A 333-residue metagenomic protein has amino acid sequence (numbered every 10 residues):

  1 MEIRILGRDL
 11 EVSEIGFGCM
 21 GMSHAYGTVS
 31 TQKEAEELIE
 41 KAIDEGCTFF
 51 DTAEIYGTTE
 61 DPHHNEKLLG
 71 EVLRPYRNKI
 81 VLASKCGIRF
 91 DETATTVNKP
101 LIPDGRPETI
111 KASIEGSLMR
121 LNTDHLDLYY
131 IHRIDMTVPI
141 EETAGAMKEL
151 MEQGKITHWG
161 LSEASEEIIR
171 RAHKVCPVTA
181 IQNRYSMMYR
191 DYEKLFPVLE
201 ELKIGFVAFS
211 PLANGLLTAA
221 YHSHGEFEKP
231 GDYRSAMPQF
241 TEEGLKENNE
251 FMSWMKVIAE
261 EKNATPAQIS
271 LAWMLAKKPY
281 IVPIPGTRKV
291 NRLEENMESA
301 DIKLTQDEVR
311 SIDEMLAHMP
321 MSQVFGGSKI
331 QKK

Functional and structural regions predicted by a protein language model:
M1-I80, M321, K332-K333: N-terminal binding-site loop/beta-alpha segment at the start of enzyme catalytic domains that lines or forms
R8-G27, A83-L101, H125, Y130: N-terminal small/glycine-rich loop or linker at the start of catalytic domains across soluble metabolic enzymes
L10-I15, G46-T48, Y76-I80, T123-D127 (+5 more regions): Short, well-ordered coil/turn segments that N-cap beta-strands
F17-C19, T52, S84, L128-I131 (+3 more regions): Conserved beta-strand positions
V29-A42, R106-R120, S165-I169: Short, acidic/polar
S30-E34, E60-H64, L68, N98-T109 (+2 more regions): Alpha-helix N-cap and loop-to-helix initiation/capping positions
L118-T137: Active-site groove signature of glycoside hydrolases
I134-V324, Q331-K333: Beta/alpha (TIM)-barrel catalytic core signal, keyed to glycine-rich beta->alpha loops juxtaposed to Asp/Glu that bind
